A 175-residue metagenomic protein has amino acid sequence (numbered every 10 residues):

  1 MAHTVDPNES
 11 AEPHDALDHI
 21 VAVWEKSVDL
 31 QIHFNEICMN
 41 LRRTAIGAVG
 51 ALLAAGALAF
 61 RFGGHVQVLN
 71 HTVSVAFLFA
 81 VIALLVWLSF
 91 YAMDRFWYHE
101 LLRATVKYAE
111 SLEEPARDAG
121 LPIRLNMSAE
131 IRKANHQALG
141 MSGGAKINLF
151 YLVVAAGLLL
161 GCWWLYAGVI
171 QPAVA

Functional and structural regions predicted by a protein language model:
M1-N8, Q171-A175: Membrane-proximal cytosolic segments adjacent to transmembrane helices
H3-H65, F90-Y91, W97, Y108: Cytosol/matrix-facing amphipathic helices and coiled-coil assembly/linker segments of eukaryotic membrane proteins
I20-V23, S27-L30, Y108-G143: Short membrane-interface loop/juxtamembrane segments of multi-pass integral membrane proteins
E36, N70-F77, M141-I147: Membrane-water interface of alpha-helical transmembrane segments
A48, L52, L78-S89, V153-L159: Lipid-exposed faces of alpha-helical membrane segments in multi-pass integral membrane proteins
G50-L69, G157-A175: Juxtamembrane "helix exit" motif at the C-terminal ends of alpha-helical transmembrane segments in multi-pass membrane
V68-R124: Inner-leaflet juxtamembrane helices
N126-A175: A hydrophobic membrane-anchoring alpha-helix module
